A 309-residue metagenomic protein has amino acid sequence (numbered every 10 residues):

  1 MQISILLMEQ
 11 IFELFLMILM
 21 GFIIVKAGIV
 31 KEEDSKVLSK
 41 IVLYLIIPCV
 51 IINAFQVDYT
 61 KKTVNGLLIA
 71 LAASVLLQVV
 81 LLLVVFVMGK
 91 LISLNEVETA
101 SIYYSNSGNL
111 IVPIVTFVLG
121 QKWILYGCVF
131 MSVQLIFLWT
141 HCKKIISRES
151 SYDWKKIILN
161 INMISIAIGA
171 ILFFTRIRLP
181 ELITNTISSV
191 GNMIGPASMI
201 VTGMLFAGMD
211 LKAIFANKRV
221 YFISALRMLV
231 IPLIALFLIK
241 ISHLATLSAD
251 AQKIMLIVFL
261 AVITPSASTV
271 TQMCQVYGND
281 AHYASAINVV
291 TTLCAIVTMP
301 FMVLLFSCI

Functional and structural regions predicted by a protein language model:
M1-I309: Alpha-helical transmembrane segments of multi-pass small-molecule/ion transporters
